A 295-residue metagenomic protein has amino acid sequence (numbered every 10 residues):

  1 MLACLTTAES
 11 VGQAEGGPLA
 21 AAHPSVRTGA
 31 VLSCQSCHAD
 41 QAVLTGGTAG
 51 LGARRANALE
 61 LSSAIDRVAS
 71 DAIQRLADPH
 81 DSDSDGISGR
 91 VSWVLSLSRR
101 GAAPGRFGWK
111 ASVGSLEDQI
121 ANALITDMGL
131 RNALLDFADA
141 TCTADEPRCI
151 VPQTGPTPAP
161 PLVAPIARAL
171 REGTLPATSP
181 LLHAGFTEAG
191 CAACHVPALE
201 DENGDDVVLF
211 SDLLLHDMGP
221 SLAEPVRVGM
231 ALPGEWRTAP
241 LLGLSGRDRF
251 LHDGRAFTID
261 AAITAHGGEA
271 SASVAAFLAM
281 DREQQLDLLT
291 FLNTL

Functional and structural regions predicted by a protein language model:
M1-L295: Periplasmic c-type cytochrome electron-transfer domains
